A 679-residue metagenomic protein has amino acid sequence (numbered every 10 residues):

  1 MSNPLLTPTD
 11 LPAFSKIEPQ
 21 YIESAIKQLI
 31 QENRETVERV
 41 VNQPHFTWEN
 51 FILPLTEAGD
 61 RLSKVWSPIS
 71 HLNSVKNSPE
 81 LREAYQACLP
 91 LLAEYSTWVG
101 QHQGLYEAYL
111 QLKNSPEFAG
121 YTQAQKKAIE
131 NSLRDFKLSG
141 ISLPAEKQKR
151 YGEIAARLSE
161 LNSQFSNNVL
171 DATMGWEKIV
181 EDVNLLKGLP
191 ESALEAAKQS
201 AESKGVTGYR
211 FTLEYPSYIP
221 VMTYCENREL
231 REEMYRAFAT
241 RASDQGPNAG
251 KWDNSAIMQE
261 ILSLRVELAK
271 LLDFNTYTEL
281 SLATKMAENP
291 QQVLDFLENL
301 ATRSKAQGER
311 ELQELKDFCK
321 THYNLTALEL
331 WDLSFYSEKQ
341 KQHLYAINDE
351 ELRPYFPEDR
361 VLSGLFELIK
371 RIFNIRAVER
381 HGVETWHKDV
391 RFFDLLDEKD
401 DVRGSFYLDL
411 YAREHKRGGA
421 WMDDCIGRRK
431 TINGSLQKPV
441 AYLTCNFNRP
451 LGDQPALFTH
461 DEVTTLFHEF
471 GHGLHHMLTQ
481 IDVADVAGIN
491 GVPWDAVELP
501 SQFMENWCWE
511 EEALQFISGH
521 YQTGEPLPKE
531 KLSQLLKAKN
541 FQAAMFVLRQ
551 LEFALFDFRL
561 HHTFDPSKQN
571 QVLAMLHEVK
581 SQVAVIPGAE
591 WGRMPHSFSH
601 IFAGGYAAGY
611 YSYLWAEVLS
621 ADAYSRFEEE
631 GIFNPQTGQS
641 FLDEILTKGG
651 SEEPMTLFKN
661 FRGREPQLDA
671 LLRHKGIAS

Functional and structural regions predicted by a protein language model:
M1-E35, S74-N77, L81-E288, R303 (+3 more regions): His/Asp/Glu-rich acidic catalytic environments and adjacent acidic regulatory segments
M1-S24, Q28, K187-G188, G208-R210 (+11 more regions): C-terminal, non-catalytic "cap/extension" segments appended to globular domains
F14-I26, T47-I52, G250-N254, V293-L297 (+2 more regions): Membrane-entry segments of alpha-helical transmembrane domains in multi-pass membrane proteins
I30-G120, Q550-L560, F564-A584, G588 (+2 more regions): C-terminal non-catalytic alpha-helical accessory regions
N50, Y85-L89, D253, F296-L300 (+1 more regions): Membrane-interfacial loop-to-helix junctions in multi-pass inner-membrane proteins
D60-H71, R134, R236, L333-K341 (+2 more regions): Short, hydrophobic/amphipathic alpha-helical patches that form generic packing surfaces within helical domains
A124, A128-E130, R157-E160, N167 (+10 more regions): Active-site-proximal, well-structured secondary-structure segments within enzyme catalytic domains
N448-F467: Short pre-active-site segment immediately N-terminal to the catalytic Zn-binding motif
